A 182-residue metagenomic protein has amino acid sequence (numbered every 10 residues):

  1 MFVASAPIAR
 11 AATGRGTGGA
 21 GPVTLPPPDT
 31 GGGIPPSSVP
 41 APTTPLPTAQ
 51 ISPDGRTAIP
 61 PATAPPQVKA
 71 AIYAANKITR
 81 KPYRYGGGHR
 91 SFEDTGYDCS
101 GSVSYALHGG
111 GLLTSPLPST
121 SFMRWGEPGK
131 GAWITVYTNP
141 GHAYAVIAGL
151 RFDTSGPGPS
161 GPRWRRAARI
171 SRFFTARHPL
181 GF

Functional and structural regions predicted by a protein language model:
F2-Y83, G158-F182: Intrinsically disordered, low-complexity, Pro/Ser/Thr/Asn/Gly/Ala-rich spacer/linker segments adjacent to signal
D54-A58, G86, E127, I134: A near-ubiquitous, low-amplitude feature marking generic local secondary-structure context
T63-E127: Secreted/periplasmic proteins that engage bacterial cell-wall peptidoglycan
I72, S104, G110-F182: ...with weaker cross-activation on analogous glycine-rich loops/strands in unrelated enzymes
